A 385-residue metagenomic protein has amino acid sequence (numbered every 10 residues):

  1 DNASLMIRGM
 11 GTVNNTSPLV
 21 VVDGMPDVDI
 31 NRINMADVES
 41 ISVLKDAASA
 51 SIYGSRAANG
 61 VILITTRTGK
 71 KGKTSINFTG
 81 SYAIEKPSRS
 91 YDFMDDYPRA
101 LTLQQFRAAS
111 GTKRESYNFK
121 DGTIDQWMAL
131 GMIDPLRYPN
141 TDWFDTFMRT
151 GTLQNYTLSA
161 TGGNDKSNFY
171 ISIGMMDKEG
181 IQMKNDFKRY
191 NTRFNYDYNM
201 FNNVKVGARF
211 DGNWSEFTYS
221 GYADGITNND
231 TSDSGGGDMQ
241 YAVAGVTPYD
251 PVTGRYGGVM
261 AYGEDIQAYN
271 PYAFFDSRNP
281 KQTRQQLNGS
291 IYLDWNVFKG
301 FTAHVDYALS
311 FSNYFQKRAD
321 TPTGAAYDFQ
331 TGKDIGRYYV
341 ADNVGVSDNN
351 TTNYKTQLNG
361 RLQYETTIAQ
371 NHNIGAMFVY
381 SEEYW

Functional and structural regions predicted by a protein language model:
D1-D23, E39-S40, A50-K70: Extracytoplasmic beta-strand/coil segments of soluble accessory domains associated with Gram-negative outer-membrane
S4-M6, V61-L63, N155-T157, N191-F194 (+3 more regions): Membrane-embedded beta-strand positions in outer-membrane beta-barrel channels/transporters
I7-G11, V22-G24, K45, T66-T68 (+3 more regions): Flexible glycine-/small-residue-rich
V13, D27-D29, A47-I52, G69-G72 (+3 more regions): Short beta-strands and strand-coil junctions in structured, solvent-facing domains, enriched
M35-L44: Phosphoinositide-dependent membrane-docking surfaces
T66-T68, G162-N164, M175, Y198 (+2 more regions): Residue-level signature of outer-membrane beta-barrel architecture
K70-N140, G180-F187, N191, N195-N288 (+2 more regions): Surface-exposed loop/interface segments of Gram-negative outer-membrane beta-barrel transport/assembly proteins
